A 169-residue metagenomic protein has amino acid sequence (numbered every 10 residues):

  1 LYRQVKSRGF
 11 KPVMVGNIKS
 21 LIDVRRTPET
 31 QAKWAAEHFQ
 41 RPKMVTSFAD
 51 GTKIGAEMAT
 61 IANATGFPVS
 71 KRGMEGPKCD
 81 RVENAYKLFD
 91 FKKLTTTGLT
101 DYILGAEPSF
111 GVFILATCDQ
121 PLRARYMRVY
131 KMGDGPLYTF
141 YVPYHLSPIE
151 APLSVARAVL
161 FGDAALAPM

Functional and structural regions predicted by a protein language model:
Y2-A49: Rossmann-like NAD(P)H-binding beta-loop-alpha module
W34-M169: C-terminal catalytic/substrate-binding lobe primarily of soluble NAD(P)-dependent oxidoreductases
